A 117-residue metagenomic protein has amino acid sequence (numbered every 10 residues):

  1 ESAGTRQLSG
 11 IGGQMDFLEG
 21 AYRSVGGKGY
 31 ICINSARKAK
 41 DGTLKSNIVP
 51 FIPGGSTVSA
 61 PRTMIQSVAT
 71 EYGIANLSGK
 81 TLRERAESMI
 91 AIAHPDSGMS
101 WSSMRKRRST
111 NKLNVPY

Functional and structural regions predicted by a protein language model:
E1-Y117: Conserved phosphate- and dinucleotide-binding cores of soluble alpha/beta proteins, encompassing both enzyme active
